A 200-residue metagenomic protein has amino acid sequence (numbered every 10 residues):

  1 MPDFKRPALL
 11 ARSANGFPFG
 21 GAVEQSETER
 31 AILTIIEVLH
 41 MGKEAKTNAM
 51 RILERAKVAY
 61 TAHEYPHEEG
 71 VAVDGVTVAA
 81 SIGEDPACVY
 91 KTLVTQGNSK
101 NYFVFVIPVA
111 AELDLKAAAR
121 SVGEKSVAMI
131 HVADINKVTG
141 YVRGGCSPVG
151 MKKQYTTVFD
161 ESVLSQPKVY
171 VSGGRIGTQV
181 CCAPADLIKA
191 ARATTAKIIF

Functional and structural regions predicted by a protein language model:
G20-G21: Glycine-biased, low-complexity coil/linker segments
A31-F200: Extended, low-hydrophobicity, polar/charged segments
